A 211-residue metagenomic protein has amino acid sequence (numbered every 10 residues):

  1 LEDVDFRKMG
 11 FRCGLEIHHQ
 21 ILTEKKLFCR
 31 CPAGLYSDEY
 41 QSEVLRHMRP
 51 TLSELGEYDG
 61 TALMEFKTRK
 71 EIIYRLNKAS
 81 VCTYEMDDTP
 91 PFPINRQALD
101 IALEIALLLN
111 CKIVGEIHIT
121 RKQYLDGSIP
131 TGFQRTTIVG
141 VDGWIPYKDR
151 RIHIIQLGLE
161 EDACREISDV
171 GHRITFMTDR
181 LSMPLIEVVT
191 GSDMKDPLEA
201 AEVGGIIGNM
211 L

Functional and structural regions predicted by a protein language model:
L1-L211: Basic, nucleic-acid-interacting segments
